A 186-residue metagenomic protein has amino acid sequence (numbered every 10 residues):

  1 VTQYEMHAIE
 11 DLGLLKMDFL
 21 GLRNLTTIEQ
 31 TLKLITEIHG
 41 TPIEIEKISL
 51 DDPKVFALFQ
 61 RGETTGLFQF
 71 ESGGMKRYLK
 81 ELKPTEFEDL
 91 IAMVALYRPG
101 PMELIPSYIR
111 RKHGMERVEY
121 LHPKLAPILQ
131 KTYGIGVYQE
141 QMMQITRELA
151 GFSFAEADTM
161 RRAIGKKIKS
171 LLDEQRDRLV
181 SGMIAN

Functional and structural regions predicted by a protein language model:
V1-N186: Mg2+-dependent phosphoryl-transfer active-site scaffold
